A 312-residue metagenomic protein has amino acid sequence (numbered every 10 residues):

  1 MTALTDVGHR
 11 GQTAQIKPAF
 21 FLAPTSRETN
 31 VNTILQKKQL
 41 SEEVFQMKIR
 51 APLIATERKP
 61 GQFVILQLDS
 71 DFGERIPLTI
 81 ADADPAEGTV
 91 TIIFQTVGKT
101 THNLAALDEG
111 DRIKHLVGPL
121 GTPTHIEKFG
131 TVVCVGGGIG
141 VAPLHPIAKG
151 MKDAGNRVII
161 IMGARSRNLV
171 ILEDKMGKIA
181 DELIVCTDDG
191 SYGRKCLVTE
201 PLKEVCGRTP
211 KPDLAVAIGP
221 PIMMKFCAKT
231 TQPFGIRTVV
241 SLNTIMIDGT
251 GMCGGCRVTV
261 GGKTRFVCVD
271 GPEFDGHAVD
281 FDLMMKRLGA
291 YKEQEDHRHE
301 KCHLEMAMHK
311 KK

Functional and structural regions predicted by a protein language model:
T2-G11: N-terminal amphipathic/hydrophobic targeting modules at extreme N-termini, encompassing cleavable Sec/SRP-type signal
F20-E109: Ferredoxin-reductase
L66, H115-L116, V258: A generic structural signal for residues embedded in beta-strands
D69, G118-P119, G261: Short, surface-exposed secondary-structure boundary micro-motifs
F72-I80, L120-G130, C268: Short, Lys/Arg- and Gly-enriched loop/turn segments at beta-strand edges
K99-I247: FNR/FR-type flavoprotein reductase catalytic core
P143, P221-I222, N243-E273, K301-E305: Local cysteine-cluster metal-coordination motifs and their immediate loop/turn environment, predominantly Fe-S cluster
F266-D270, F274-K312: Short Fe-S-cluster ligation motifs
